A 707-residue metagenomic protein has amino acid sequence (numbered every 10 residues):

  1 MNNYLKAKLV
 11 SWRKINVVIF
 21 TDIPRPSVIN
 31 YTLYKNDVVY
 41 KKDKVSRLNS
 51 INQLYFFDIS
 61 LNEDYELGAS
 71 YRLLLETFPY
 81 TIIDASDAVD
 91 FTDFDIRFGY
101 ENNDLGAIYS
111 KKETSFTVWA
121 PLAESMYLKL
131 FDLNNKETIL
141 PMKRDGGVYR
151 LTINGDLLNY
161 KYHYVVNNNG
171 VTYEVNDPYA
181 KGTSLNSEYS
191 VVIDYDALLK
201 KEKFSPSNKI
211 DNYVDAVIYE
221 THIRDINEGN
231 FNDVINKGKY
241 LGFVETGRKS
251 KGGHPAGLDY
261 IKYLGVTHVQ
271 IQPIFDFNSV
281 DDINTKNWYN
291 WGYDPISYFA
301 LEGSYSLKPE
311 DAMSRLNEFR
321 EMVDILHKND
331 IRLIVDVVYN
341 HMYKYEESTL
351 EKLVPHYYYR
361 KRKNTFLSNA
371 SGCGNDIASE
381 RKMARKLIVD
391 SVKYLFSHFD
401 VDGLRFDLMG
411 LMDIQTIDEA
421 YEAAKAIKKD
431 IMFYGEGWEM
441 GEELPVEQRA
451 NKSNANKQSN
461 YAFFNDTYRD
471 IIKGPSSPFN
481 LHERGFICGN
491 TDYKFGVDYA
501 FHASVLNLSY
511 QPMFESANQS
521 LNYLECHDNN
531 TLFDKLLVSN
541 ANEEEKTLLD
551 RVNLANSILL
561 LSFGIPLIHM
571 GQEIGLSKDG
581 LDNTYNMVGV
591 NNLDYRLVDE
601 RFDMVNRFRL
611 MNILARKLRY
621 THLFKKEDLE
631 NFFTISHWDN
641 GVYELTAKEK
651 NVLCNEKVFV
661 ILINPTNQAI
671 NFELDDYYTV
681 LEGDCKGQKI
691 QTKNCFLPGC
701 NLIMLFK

Functional and structural regions predicted by a protein language model:
N2-S11, N49-S115, K136-E137, K143-G242: The feature marks proteins involved in alpha-glucan
F20-V28, W119-M126, L157, D528 (+2 more regions): Short proline/glycine-enriched turn/loop motifs at strand-loop junctions of beta-rich domains
S110-E124, N631-L674: Carbohydrate-binding surface patches
V118, Y164, T221, I271 (+9 more regions): Conserved, mostly hydrophobic/aromatic
A120, L158-Y162, K689-K707: C-terminal beta-strand-rich structural cap/linker in extracellular carbohydrate-active enzymes
N186-A197, Y421-E422, A426-S577, L581-N583 (+4 more regions): Conserved alpha/beta catalytic core and glycan-binding cleft of carbohydrate-active enzymes
R224-F399, M409-M412, T416-K428, M432: Substrate-binding/active-site clefts of carbohydrate-active enzymes
G564-D582, V590-F659: Glycan-recognition and catalytic regions of carbohydrate-active enzymes
